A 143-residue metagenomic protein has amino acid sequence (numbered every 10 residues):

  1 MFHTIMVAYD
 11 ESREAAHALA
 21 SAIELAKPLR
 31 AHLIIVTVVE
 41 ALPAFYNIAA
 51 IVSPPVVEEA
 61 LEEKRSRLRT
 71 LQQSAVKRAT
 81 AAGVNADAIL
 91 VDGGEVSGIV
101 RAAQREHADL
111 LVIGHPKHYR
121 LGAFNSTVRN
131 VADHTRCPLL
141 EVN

Functional and structural regions predicted by a protein language model:
H3-P55, V84-D87, H134: Small/aliphatic-rich secondary-structure junction motif
T37, G114-P116, N143: Short secondary-structure boundary segments
L42-P43, V96-G98, R120: Generic structural signal for helix capping and beta-alpha/helix-loop junctions
A50-P54, R105-H107, R129-N130: Short, hinge-like loop/turn segments at secondary-structure boundaries
P54-T70: A short acidic, glycine-rich active-site loop that binds or catalyzes chemistry on phosphate/adenosine moieties
K77-L111: Structural beta-alpha unit
L110-H134: Glycine-rich, Arg-bearing micro-motifs that act as flexible, cationic patches
C137-N143: Short, flexible loop segments at boundaries between secondary-structure elements
